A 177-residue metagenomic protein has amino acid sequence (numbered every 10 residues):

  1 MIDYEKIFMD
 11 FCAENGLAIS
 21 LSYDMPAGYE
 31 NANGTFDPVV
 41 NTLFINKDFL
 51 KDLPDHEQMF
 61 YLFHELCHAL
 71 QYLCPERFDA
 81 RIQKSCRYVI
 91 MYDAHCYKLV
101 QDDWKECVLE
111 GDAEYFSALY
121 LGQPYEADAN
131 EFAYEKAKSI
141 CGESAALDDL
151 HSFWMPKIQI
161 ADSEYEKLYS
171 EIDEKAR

Functional and structural regions predicted by a protein language model:
M1-A18: Zn2+-dependent metallopeptidase catalytic core
Y4, M59, L121, Y125: Hydrophobic (often cysteine-bearing) scaffold residues that line and stabilize catalytic clefts of nucleotide/cofactor
C12, I19-Y29, L119: Hydrophobic or amphipathic, alpha-helical segments that drive membrane association/targeting
A18, E76-R77, E143-L147: Short, polar/charged, Gly/Pro-enriched helix-capping and turn/loop motifs at alpha-helix termini and inter-helix linkers
S22-F44, F49-H56: Catalytic zinc-binding patch centered on the HExxH motif and its immediate surroundings that defines zinc-dependent
P54-L70: Short alpha-helix carrying the canonical HExxH Zn2+-binding catalytic motif
L66-K84: Catalytic Zn2+-binding segment of zinc metalloproteases
K84-K175: Metalloprotease/metallohydrolase-associated module, dominated by Zn2+-dependent proteases
